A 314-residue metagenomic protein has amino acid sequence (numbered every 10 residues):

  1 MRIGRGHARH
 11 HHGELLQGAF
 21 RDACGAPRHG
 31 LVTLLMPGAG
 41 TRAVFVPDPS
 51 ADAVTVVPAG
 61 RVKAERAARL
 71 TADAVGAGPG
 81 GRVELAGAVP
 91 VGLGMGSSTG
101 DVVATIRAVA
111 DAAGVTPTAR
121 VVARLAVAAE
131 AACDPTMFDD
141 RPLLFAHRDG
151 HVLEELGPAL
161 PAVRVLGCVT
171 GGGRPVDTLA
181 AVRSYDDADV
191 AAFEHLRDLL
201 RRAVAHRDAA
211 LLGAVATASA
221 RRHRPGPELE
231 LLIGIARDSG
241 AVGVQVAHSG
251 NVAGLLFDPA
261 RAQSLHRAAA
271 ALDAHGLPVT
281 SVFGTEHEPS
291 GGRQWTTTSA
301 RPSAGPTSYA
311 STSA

Functional and structural regions predicted by a protein language model:
M1-L93, G291, S313-A314: ATP-binding N-lobe of GHMP and related small-molecule kinases
H12-Q17, T41-F45, D134-M137, P142-F145 (+2 more regions): Short beta-strand scaffold segments in enzyme catalytic cores
D73, R107-D111, R202: Short glycine/serine- and small hydrophobic-enriched flexible loop segments
G94-D101, D189-A191, V244-H248: Short glycine/threonine-rich catalytic loop with a Thr-x-Gly-x-Asp
M95-A119, M137: DPxDG-like acidic metal-binding loop motif
P117-V242, D258-A314: ATP-dependent small-molecule kinase catalytic core of the GHMP/sugar-kinase superfamily and closely related
V242-D258: Acyl-group transfer acyltransferase/transacylase scaffold of fatty acid/polyketide systems
